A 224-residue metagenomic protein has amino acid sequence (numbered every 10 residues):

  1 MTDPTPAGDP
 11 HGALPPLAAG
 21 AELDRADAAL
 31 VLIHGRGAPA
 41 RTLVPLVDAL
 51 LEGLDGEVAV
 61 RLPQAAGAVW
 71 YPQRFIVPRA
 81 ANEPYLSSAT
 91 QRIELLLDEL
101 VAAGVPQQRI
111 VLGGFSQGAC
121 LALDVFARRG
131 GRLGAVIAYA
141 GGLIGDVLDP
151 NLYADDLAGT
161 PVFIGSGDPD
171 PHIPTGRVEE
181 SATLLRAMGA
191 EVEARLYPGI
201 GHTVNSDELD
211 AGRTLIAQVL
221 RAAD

Functional and structural regions predicted by a protein language model:
T2-Q107: Serine-hydrolase catalytic machinery in alpha/beta-hydrolase-like enzymes
L43-V47, P150, P174-L184: Short alpha-helix in the alpha/beta-hydrolase fold that links the catalytic acid
Y71-R79, G141-V162: Flexible "cap/lid" loop of the alpha/beta hydrolase fold
L112-G114, Y139, G165: Short beta-strand immediately N-terminal to the catalytic nucleophile in serine-hydrolase-like folds
G114-G118, A122: Gly/Ala-rich beta-loop-alpha elbow adjacent to hydrolase catalytic centers
G131-I144: A conserved short beta-strand
F163-S166, D170: Short beta-strand/loop motif that positions the catalytic acidic residue of the alpha/beta-hydrolase fold
E179-D224: C-terminal catalytic histidine-bearing segment of alpha/beta-hydrolase fold enzymes
